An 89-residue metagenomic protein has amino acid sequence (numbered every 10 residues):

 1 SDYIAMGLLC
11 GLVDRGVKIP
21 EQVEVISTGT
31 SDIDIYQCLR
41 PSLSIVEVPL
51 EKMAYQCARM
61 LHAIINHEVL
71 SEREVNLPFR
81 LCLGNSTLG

Functional and structural regions predicted by a protein language model:
D2-G89: Flexible loop/turn connectors
